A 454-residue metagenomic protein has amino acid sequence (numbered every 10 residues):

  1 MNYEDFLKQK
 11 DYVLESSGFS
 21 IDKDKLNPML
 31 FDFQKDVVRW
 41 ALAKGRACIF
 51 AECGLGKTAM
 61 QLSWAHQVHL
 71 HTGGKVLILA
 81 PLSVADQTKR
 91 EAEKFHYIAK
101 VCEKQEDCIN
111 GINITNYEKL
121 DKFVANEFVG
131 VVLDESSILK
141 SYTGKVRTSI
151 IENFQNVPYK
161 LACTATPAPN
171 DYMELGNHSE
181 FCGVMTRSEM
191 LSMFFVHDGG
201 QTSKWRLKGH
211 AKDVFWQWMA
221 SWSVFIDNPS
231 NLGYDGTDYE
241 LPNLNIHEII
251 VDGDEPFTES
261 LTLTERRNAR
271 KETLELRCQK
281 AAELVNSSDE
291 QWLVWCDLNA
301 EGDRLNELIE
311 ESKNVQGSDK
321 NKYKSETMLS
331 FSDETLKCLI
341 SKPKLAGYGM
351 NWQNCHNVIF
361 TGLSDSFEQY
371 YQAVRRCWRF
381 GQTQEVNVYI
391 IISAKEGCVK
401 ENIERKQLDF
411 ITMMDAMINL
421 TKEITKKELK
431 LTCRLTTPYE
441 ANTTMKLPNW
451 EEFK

Functional and structural regions predicted by a protein language model:
K10-F50: Conserved pre-motif I regulatory segment
K44-W64: Walker A/P-loop
T58-M60, G73-K94, P169-E174, D297-L298: Conserved Walker A/P-loop ATP-binding site and its immediately adjacent core in helicase/helicase-like ATPase domains
G73-K75, K94, G130, I138 (+3 more regions): Conserved P-loop NTPase motor "coupling/switch" region that bridges the ATPase
S83-E106, M185: Conserved helix-turn-beta segment of the N-terminal RecA-like "Helicase ATP-binding" lobe in SF1/SF2 helicases
E265, A269-D297: Conserved interdomain hinge at the start of the Helicase C-terminal
L293-W295, D303-N306, E310-A346: Conserved helicase ATPase core of P-loop NTP-dependent helicases/translocases
D365-F453: A conserved SF2-helicase RecA2
